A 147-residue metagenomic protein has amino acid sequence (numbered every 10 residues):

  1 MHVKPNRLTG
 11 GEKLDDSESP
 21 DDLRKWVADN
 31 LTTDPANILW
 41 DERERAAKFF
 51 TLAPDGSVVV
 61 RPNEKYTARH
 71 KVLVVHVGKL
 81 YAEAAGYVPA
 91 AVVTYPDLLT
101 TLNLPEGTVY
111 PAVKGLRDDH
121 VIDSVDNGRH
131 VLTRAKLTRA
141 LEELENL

Functional and structural regions predicted by a protein language model:
H2-E64: Long, low-complexity, charged/polar intrinsically disordered regions in eukaryotic proteins
K65-R69: Short helix-coil-helix linker/hinge
K71-A82: Short amphipathic alpha-helical elements of helix-turn-helix/winged-helix folds
E83-T101: Short acidic, hydrophobic short linear motifs in intrinsically disordered regions
N103-D118: Short amphipathic alpha-helical interaction segments
R117-N127: A short, conserved structural fragment
G128-R134: Minor-groove-contacting beta-hairpin "wing" of winged helix-turn-helix DNA-binding domains
K136-L147: Short, amphipathic alpha-helical interaction segments positioned at domain boundaries
